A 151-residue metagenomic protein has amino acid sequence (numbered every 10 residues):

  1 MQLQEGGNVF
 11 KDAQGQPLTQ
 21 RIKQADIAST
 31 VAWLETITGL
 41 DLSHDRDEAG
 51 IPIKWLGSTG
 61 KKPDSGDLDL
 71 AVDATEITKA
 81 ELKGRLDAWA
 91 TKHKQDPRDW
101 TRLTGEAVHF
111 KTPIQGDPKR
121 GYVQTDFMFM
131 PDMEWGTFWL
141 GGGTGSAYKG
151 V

Functional and structural regions predicted by a protein language model:
Q2-W33: N-terminal regions immediately upstream of nucleotidyltransferase
Q4, L34-A80: Active-site nucleotide-donor binding segment shared across nucleotidyl transfer reactions
T19, K23, D73-T78, P131-D132: Alpha-helix initiation/capping motif
S29-L34, L82-L86: Generic structural signal for hydrophobic residues
K79-K94: Short amphipathic alpha-helices in soluble, non-transmembrane regions that often serve as interface/regulatory elements
T91-W135: Conserved catalytic core of two-metal-ion nucleotidyltransferases
M128-V151: An acidic, glycine-/histidine-flanked metal-binding catalytic module
